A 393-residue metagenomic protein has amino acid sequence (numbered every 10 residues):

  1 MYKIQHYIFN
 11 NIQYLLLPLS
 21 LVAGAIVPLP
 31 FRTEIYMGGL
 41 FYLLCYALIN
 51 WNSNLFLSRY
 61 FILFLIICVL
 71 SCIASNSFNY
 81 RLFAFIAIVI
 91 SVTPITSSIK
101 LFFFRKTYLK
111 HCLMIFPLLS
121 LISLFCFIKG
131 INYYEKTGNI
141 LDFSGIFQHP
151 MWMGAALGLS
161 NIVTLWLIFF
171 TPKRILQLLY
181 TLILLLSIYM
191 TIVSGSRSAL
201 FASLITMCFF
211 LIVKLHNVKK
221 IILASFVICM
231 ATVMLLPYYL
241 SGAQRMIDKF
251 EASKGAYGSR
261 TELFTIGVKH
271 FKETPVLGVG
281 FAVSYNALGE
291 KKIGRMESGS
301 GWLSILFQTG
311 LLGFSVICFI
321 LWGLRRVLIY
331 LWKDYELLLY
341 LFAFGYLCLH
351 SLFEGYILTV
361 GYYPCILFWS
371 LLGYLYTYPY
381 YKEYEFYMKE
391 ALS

Functional and structural regions predicted by a protein language model:
M1-I73, F103-K106, I168-L178, I228 (+2 more regions): Transmembrane signal-anchor hairpin modules in multi-pass inner-membrane enzymes, especially those that act on
G24-M37, S77-A84, Q148-G154, Y180-L211 (+2 more regions): Helix-loop-helix junctions and helix-breaking kinks within/between transmembrane helices of multi-pass membrane
W51-N52, R174, I212, V218-I221 (+3 more regions): Hydrophobic transmembrane alpha-helices and their immediate junctions
Y60-C68, N76-L101, H111-F116, S120: Aromatic-anchored transmembrane helix interface
T107-E135, Q148-V213: Alpha-helical transmembrane segments of multi-pass inner-membrane proteins
F125-I128, K214-E251, V268-E273: A membrane-periplasm/extracellular boundary helix in multi-pass inner-membrane enzymes that assemble envelope glycans
E251-T309: Long extracytoplasmic/lumenal interhelical loops at the membrane interface of multi-pass membrane proteins
Y340-H350, I357-S393: Transmembrane alpha-helices of multi-pass inner-membrane enzymes
